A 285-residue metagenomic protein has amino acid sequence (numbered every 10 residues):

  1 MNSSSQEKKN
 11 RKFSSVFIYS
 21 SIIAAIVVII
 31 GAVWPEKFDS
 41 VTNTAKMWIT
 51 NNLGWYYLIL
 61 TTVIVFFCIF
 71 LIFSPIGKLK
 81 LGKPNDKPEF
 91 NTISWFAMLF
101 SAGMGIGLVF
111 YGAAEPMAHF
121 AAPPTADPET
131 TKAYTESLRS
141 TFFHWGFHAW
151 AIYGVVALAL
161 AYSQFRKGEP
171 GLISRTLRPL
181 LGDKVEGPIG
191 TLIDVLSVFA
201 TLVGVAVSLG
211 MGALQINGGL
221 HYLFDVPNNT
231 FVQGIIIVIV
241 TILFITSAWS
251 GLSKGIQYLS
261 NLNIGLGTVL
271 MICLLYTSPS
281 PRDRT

Functional and structural regions predicted by a protein language model:
N2-T131: N-terminal alpha-helical transmembrane segments of multi-pass membrane transport and channel/translocase proteins
S3-K9, K37-I49, L71-K87, R139-F143 (+3 more regions): Membrane-water interface regions at transmembrane-helix termini and the short interhelical loops of multi-pass membrane
N10-R11, I23-A32, V65-C68, G105-L108 (+2 more regions): Helix-loop-helix module between adjacent transmembrane segments
K12, I49-Y56, D86-E89, I93 (+5 more regions): Membrane-interfacial loop-to-transmembrane-helix junctions in polytopic alpha-helical membrane proteins
Y19, L53, L60-V63, I193-S197 (+4 more regions): Membrane-interface loop-to-helix entry segments
W95, F100, F142-W150: Tryptophan-centered motif/residue detector
P128-S140: A gly/proline- and charged-residue-enriched helix-loop-helix capping module
Y276-T285: Conserved small/polar residues in nucleotide/adenosyl-binding loops
